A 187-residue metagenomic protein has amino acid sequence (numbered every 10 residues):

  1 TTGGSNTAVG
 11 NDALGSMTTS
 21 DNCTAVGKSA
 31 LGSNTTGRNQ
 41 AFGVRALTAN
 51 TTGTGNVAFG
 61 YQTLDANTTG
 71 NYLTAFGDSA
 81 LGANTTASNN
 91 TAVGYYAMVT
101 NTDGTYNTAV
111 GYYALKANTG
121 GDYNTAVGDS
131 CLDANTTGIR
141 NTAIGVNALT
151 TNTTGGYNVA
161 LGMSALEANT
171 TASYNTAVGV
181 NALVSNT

Functional and structural regions predicted by a protein language model:
T1-T187: Glycine- and small/polar-enriched repetitive beta-structure motifs of secreted/surface proteins
